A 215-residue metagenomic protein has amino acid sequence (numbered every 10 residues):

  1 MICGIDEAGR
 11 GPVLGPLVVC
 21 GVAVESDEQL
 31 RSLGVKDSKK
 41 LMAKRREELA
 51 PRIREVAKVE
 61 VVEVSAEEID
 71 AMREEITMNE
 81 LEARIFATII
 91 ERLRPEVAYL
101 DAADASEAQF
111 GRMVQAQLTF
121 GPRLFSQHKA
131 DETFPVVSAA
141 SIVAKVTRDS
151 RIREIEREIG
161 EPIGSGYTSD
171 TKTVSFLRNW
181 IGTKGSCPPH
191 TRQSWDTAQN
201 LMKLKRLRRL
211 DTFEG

Functional and structural regions predicted by a protein language model:
M1-G215: RNase H-like, Mg2+-dependent phosphodiesterase core, and more generally RNA phosphate-backbone-engaging helix-loop
